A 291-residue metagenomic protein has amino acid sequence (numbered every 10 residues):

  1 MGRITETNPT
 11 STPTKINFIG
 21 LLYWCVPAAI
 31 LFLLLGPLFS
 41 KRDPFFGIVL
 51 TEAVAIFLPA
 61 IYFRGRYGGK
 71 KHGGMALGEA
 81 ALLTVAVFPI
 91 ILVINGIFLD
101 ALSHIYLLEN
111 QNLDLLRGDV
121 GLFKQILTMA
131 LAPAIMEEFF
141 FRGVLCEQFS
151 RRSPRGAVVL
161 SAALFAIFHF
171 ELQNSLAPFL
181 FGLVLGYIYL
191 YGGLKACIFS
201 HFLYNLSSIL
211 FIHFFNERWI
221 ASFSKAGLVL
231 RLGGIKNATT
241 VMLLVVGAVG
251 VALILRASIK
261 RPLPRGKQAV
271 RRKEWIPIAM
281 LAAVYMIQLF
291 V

Functional and structural regions predicted by a protein language model:
G2-N8, P44-V85, G96-L107, V249-Q268: Membrane-helix interface linkers and caps
E6-I48, L107, V120, K124-V144 (+1 more regions): Transmembrane alpha-helical insertion/packing segments
E6-L22, F45-A55, L82-V93, I198-S207: Alpha-helical transmembrane segments of integral membrane proteins, especially early/N-terminal helices
K15-L34, E79-I90, L160, P277-Y285: Alpha-helical transmembrane segments
P27-R64, N237-V245: Alpha-helical transmembrane segments in multi-pass membrane proteins
I30-F39, L58-F63, I90-F98, L102 (+4 more regions): Alpha-helical membrane-inserting segments
G68-F139, F290-V291: Juxtamembrane helix-loop-helix connectors linking adjacent transmembrane helices in multi-pass membrane enzymes
F123-F290: Transmembrane helix-loop-helix hairpins at the membrane interface of multi-pass integral membrane proteins
